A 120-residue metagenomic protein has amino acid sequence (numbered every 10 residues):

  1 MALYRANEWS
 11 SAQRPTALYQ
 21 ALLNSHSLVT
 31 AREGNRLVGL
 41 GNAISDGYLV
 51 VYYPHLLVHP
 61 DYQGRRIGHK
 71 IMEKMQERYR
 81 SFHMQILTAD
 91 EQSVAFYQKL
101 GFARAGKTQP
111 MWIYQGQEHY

Functional and structural regions predicted by a protein language model:
M1-Q13, T108-M111, H119-Y120: Short amphipathic alpha-helix that is part of the acyltransferase structural core
R14-A17, I71-K74, Y97-Q98: A generic local structural motif
P15-L56: A conserved beta-strand-loop-helix scaffold within acyl/acetyltransferase catalytic domains
Y19-A21, E77-R78, G101-F102: Short secondary-structure boundary/capping segments
V58, G64-E77: Conserved acetyl-CoA-binding loop-helix of GNAT-fold acetyltransferases
H69, Q117-Y120: Accessory recognition modules or surfaces
S81-Q115: Conserved active-site alpha-helix within GNAT-family acetyltransferase domains
